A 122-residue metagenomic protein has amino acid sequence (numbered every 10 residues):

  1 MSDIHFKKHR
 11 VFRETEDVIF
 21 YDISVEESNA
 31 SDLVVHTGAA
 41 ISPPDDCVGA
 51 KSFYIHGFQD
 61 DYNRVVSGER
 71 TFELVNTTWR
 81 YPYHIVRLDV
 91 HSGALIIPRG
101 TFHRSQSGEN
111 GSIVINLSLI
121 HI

Functional and structural regions predicted by a protein language model:
M1-S52: A short, N-terminal "cap"/entry segment at the start of jelly-roll beta-barrel domains of the cupin/DSBH fold
D46-G57, W79-P82, R99: Short acidic (Asp/Glu) patches
G57-F72, N76: Short, conserved beta-strand element in jelly-roll/cupin
F72-E73, H103-G108, N116: Short beta-strand His + acidic residue motifs that chelate non-heme Fe in jelly-roll/DSBH and cupin folds
T78-I96: Short acidic-glycine-tyrosine-enriched beta hairpin
G93-S105: Histidine-centered metal-chelating micro-motifs
I120-I122: Conserved small/polar residues in nucleotide/adenosyl-binding loops
